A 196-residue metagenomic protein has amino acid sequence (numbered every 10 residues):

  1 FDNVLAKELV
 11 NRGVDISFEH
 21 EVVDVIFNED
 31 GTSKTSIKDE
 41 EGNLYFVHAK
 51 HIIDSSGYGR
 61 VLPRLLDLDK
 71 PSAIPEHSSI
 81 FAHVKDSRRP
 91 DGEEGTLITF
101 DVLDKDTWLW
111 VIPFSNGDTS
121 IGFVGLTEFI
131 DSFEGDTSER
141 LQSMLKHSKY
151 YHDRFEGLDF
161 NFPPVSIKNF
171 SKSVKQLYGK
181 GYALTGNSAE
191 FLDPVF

Functional and structural regions predicted by a protein language model:
F1-V4: A conserved beta-strand/loop capping segment in the N-terminal third of enzymes that catalyze redox or closely related
K7-F155: Predominantly flavin-linked oxidoreductase catalytic cores and closely associated redox partners
F129-F196: FAD/FMN-dependent oxidoreductases across multiple families
